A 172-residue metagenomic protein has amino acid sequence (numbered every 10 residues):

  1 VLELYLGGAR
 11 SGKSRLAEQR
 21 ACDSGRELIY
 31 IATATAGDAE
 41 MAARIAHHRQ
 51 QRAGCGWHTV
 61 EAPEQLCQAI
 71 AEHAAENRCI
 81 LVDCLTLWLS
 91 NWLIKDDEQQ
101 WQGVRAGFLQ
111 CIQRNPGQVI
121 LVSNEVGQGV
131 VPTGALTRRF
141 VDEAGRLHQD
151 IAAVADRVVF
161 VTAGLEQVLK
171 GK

Functional and structural regions predicted by a protein language model:
L2-H73: Conserved P-loop
L4, L81, I120-V122: Structural motif
G12, A36-A43, E76, I80 (+5 more regions): Residues at secondary-structure transition points
A17, H48, L81, N124 (+1 more regions): Residue-level signal for inorganic ion chemistry
R26-I29, R78, Q118, R157: Residues at the starts of beta-strands that form the adenosine-phosphate
A46, Q50-V104, I112-N115: Portal/gating segments that form or line small-molecule/metal binding sites
E64, L87-K172: Replace "adjacent to P-loop NTPase cores in ATP/GTP-dependent enzymes" with "adjacent to NTP-binding cores
